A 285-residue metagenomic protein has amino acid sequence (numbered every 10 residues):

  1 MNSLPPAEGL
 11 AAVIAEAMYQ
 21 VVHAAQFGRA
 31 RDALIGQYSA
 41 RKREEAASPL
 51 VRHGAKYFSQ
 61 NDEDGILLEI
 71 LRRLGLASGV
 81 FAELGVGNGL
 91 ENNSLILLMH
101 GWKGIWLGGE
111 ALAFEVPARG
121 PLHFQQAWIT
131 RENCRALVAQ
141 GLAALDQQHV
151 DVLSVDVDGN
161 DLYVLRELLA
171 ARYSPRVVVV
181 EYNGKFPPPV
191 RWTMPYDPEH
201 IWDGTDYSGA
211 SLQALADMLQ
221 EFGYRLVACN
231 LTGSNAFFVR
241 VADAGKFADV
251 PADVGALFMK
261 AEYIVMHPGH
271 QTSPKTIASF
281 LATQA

Functional and structural regions predicted by a protein language model:
M1-V51, A285: Membrane-proximal basic amphipathic "stem/tether" segments
A30-Y38, G104-W106, E181-F186: Short, functional N-terminal and low-complexity linear motifs
D32-A33, E69, I96, M218: Short, hydrophobic/amphipathic alpha-helical patches that form generic packing surfaces within helical domains
S39-A46, E69, P188-T193: Short amphipathic alpha-helical segments, especially helix-boundary/capping motifs
A46-L50, A77, E199: General secondary-structure edge motif
V51-A144, Q148-V155, G184-P187, G269: SAM cofactor-binding core of SAM-dependent methyltransferases, primarily the Rossmann-like beta-alpha-beta module
V80-E83, I96, V116, L122 (+2 more regions): Conserved acidic-Pro-Pro-aromatic motif
